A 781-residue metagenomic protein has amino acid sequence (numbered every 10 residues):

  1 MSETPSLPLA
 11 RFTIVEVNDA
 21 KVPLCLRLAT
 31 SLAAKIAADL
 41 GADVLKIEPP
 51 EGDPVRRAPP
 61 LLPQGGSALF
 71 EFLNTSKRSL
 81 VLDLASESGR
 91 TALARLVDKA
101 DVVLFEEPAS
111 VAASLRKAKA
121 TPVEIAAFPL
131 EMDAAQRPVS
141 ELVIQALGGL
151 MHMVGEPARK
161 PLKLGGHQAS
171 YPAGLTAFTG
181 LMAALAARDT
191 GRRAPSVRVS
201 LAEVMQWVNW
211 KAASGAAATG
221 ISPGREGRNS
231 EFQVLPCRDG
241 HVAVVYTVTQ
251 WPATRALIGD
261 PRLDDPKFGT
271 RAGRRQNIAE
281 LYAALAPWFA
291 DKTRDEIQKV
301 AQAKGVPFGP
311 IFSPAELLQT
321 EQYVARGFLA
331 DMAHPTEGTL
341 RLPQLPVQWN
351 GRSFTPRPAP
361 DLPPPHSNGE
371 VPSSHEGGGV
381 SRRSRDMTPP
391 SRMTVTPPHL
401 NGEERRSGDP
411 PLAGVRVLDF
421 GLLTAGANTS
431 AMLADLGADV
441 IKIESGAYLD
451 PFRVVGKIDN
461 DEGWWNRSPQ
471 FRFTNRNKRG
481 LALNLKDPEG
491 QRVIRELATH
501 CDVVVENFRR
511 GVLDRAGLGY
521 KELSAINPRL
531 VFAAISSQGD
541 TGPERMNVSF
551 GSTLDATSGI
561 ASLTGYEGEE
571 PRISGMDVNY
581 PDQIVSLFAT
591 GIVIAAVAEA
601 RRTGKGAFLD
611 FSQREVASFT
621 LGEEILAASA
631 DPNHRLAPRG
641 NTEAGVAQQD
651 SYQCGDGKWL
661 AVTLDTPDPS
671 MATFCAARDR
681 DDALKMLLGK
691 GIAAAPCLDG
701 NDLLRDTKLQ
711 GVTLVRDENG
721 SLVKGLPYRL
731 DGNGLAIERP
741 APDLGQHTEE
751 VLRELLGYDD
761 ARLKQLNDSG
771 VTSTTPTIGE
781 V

Functional and structural regions predicted by a protein language model:
M1-I14, V234-P236, Q276, P314-P372 (+7 more regions): Terminal low-complexity tails and localization/encapsulation signals of metabolic enzymes
M1-R193, A216, M332, S367-P372 (+5 more regions): N-terminal helix-loop segment corresponding to the beta1-alpha1 unit of nucleotide/adenylate-binding folds
D43-V44, Q302-E316, V440-I443, L688-D702 (+1 more regions): Short, well-structured beta-strand/strand-turn elements
E51, A127-P129, L201-Q206, D239-H241 (+8 more regions): Glycine-rich beta-alpha junction loops
T91, R95, E226, E231-K304 (+4 more regions): Aromatic-enriched alpha-helical interface/lid elements that frame and gate functional surfaces
P161-P172, N229-F232, H241-V242, R271 (+6 more regions): A short glycine-threonine-serine/GTX helix/turn-capping micro-motif
A184-S222, S313-P314, A596-R639: Substrate-binding/catalytic subdomain of NAD(P)-dependent oxidoreductase enzymes
